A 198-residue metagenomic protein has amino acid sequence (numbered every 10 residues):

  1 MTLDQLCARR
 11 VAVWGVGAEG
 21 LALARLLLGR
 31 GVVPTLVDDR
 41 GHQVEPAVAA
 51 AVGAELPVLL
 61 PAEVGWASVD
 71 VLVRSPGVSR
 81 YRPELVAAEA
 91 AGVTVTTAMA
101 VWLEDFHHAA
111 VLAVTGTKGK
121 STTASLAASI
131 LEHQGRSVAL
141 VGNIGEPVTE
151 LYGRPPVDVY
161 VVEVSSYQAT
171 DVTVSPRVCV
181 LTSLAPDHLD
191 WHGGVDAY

Functional and structural regions predicted by a protein language model:
M1-T97, V101: N-terminal leader/targeting and accessory segments in enzymes
A67, P76-A197: Phosphate-binding loop of NTP-binding sites
